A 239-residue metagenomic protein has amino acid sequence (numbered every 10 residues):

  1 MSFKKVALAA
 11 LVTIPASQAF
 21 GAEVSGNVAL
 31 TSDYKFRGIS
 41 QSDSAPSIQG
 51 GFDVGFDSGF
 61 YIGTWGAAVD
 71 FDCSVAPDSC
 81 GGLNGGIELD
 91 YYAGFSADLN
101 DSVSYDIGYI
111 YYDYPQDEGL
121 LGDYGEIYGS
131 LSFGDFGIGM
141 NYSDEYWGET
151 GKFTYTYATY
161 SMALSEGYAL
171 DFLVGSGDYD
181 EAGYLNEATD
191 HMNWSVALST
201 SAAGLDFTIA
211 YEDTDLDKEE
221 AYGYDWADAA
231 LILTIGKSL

Functional and structural regions predicted by a protein language model:
S2-L239: Outer-membrane beta-barrel proteins
